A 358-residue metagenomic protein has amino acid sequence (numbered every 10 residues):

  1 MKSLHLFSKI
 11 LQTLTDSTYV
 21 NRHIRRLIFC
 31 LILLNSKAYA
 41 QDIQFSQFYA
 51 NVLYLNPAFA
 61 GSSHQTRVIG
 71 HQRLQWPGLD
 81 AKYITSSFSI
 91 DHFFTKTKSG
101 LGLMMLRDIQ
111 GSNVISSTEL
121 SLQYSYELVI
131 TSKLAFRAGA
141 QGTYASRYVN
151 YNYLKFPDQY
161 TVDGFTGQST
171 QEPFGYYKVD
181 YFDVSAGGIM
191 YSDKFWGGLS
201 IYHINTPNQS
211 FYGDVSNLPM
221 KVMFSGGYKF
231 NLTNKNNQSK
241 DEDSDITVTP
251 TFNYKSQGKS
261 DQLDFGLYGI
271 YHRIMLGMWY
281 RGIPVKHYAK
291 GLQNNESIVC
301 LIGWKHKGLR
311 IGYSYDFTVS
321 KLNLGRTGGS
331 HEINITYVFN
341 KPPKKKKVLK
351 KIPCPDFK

Functional and structural regions predicted by a protein language model:
M1-D42, N340-K358: Cleavable N-terminal export/targeting peptides
Q41-K358: Subset of outer-membrane beta-barrel
